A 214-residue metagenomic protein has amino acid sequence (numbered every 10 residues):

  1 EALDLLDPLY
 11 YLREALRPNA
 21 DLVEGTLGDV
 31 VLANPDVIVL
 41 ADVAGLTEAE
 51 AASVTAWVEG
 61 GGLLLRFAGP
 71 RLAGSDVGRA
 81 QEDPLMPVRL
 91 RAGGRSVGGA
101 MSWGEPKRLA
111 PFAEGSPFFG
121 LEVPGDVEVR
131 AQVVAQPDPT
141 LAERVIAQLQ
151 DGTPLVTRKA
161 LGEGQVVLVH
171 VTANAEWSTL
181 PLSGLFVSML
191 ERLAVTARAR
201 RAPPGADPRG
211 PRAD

Functional and structural regions predicted by a protein language model:
E1-D214: N-linked glycosylation sequons
